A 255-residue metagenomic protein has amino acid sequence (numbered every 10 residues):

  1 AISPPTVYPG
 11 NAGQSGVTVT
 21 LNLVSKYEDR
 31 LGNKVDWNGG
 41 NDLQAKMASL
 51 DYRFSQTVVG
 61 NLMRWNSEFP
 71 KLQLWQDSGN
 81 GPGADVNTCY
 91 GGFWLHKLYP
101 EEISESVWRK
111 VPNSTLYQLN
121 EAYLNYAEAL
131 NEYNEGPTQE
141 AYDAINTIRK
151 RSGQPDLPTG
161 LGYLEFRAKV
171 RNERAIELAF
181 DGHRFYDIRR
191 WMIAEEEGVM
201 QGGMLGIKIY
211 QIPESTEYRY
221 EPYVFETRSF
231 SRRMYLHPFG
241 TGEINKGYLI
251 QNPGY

Functional and structural regions predicted by a protein language model:
A1-Y255: Acidic/polar-rich alpha-helix caps and helix-coil junctions
